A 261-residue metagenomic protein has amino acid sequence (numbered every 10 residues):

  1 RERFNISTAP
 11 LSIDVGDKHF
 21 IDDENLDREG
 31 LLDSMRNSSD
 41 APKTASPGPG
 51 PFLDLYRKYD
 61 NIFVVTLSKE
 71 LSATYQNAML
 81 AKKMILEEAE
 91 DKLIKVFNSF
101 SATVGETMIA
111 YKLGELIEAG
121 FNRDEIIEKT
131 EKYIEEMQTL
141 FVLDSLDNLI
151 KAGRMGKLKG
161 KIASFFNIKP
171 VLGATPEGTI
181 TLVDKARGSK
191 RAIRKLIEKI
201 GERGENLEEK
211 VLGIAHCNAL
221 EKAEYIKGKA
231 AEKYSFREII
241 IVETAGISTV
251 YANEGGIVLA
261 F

Functional and structural regions predicted by a protein language model:
R1-A45: N-terminal glycine-rich anion-binding loop in soluble enzyme alpha/beta folds
R1-D14, L71-T74, A78-K83, K95 (+1 more regions): Mixed-charge interfacial surface used for oligomerization/domain docking and macromolecular partner engagement
R3, N37-S38, K58-Y59, V65 (+2 more regions): Structured helix-beta-strand junction loops
E29-P47, P176-R191: Acidic/glycine-enriched edge-of-secondary-structure segments
L31-L32, R36-S39, P49, D60 (+2 more regions): N-terminal/domain-start segments enriched in small and hydrophobic, helix-friendly residues, covering either
K43, V64, V96, G213-I214: Short catalytic-loop micro-motif centered on adjacent basic/acidic residues
P47-E88: Active-site cofactor/cluster-binding pocket
A89-L93: Rossmann-fold dehydrogenase core element
